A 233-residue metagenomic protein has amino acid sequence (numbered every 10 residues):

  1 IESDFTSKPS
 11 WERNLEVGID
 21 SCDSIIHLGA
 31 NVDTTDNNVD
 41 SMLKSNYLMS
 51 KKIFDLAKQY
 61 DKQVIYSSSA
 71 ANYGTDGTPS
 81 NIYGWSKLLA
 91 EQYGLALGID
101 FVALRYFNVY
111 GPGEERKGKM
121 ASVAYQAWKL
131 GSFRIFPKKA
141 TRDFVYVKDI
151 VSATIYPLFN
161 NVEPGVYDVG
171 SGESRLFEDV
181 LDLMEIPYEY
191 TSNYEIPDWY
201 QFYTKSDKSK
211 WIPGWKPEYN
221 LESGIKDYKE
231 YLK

Functional and structural regions predicted by a protein language model:
I1-W11: Rossmann-fold cofactor-recognition segment
W11-S45, L56, G74-T75: NAD(P)H-binding glycine-rich loop region in Rossmannoid oxidoreductase-like domains and their noncatalytic homologs
H27, L48-G84, V102: Conserved Rossmann-fold NAD(P)-dependent oxidoreductase catalytic core, especially the SDR/UDP-sugar
A30-T34, S69-T75, N108-E114, S174: Active-site proximal helix/loop that lines the substrate pocket of Rossmann-like NAD(P)-dependent oxidoreductase domains
Y47-D55, K148-V151, I155: Conserved active-site region of classical short-chain dehydrogenase/reductase
I82-G84, L88, Q92-R142, V147-V151 (+2 more regions): NAD(P)-dependent short-chain dehydrogenase/reductase
L130-K233: C-terminal substrate-binding subdomain of Rossmann-fold SDR/epimerase-dehydratase oxidoreductases
